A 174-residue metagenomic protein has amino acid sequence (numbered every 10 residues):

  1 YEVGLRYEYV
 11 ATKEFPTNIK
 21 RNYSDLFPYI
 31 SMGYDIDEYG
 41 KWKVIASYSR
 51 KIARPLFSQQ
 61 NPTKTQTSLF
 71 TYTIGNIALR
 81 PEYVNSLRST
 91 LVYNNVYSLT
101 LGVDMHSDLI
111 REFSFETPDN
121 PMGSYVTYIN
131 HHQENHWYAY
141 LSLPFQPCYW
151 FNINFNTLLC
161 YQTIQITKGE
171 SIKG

Functional and structural regions predicted by a protein language model:
Y1, Y39-V44, N95-L101, C148-F155: Repeated loop/turn-to-beta-strand initiation elements of outer-membrane beta-barrel proteins
Y1-I19, Y23-G33, N152-Y161: Surface-exposed extracellular loop regions of Gram-negative outer-membrane beta-barrel proteins
G4-V10, S47-K51, S86, V92-N94 (+2 more regions): Outer-membrane beta-barrel pore domains and translocons
K13-R21, F57-T63, F70-Y72, V103-D104 (+3 more regions): Outer-membrane beta-barrel translocator domains and adjoining extracellular loop/strand segments of Gram-negative
Y29-G33, Y39, S142-P144: Outer-membrane beta-barrel "beta-signal"
I52-S107, S124-Y138, L143-Q146: Outer-membrane beta-barrel signature, preferentially recognizing the C-terminal barrel domain of Gram-negative
N130-G174: Gram-negative outer-membrane beta-barrel transporters
